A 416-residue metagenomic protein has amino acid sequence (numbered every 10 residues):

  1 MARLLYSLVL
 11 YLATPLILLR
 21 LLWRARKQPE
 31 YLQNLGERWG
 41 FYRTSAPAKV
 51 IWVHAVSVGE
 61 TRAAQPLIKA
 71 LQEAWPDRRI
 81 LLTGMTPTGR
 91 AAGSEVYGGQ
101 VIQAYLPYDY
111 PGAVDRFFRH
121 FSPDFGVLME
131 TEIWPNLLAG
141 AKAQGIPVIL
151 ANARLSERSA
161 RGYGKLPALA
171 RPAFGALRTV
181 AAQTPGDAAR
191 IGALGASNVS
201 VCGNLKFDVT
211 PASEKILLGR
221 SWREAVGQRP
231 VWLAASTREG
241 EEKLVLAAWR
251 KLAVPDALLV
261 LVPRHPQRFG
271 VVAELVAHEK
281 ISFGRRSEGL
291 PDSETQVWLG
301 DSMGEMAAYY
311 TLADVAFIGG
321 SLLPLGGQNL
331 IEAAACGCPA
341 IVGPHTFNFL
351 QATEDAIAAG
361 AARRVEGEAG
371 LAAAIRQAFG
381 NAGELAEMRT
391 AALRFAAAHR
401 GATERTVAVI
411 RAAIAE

Functional and structural regions predicted by a protein language model:
M1-E416: Nucleotide-activated sugar donor-binding and catalytic core shared by glycosyltransferases and related lipid-linked
